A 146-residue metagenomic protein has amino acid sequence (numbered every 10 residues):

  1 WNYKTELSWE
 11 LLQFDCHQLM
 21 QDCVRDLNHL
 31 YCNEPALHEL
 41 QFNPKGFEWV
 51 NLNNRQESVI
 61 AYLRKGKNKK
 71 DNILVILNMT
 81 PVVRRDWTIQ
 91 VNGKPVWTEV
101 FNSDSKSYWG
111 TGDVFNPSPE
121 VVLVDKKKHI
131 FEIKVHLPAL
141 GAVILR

Functional and structural regions predicted by a protein language model:
W1-R146: Carbohydrate-interacting/catalytic domains
